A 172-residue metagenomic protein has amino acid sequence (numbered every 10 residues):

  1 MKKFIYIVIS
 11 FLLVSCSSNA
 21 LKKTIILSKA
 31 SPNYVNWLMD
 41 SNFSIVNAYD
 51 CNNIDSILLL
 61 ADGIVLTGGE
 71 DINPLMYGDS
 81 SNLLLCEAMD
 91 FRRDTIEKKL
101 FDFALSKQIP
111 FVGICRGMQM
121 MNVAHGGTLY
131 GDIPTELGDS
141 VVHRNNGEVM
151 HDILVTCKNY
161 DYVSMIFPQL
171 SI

Functional and structural regions predicted by a protein language model:
K2-F4, S15-I114, N122-Y130, P134-Q169: N-terminal beta1-alpha1 cap of cysteine-dependent amidohydrolase-like domains
I5-I9: Sec-dependent signal peptide hydrophobic core
G117: Conserved SAM-binding loop
I172: Active-site oxyanion/phosphate-handling segment shared across diverse enzymes
